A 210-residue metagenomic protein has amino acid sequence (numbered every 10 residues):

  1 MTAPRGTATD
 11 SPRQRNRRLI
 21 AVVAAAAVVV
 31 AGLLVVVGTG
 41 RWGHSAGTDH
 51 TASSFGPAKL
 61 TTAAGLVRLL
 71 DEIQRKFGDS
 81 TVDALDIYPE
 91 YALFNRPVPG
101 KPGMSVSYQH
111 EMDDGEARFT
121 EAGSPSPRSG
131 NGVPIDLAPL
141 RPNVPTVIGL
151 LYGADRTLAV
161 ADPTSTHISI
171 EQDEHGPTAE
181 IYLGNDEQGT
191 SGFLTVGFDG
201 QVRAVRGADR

Functional and structural regions predicted by a protein language model:
P4-D49: Hydrophobic single-pass membrane-targeting/anchoring helices
V30-L33, S107-F119: Phosphate-binding glycine-rich loops and adjacent basic patches that engage nucleotide phosphates, nucleic-acid
R41-D113, R210: Extracytoplasmic low-complexity, Pro/Thr/Ser/Ala/Gly-rich segments that lie immediately after a secretion/anchoring
M112-A138, G192-R210: A short, surface-exposed interaction/processing loop segment used at functional sites
T120-P163: Long, charged/polar, surface-exposed segments that mediate recognition or autoinhibition
T157-R210: Extracellularly exposed regions in secreted/surface proteins, prominently low-complexity, repeat-rich
